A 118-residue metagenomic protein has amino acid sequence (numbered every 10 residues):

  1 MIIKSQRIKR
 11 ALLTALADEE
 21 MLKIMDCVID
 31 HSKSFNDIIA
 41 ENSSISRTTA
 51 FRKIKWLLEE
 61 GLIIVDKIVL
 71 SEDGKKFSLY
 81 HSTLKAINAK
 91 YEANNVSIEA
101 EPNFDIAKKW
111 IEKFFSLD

Functional and structural regions predicted by a protein language model:
M1-K9: Long, low-complexity, charged/polar intrinsically disordered regions in eukaryotic proteins
K9-E20, F35, D66-Y91: Short, cationic-aromatic polyanion-contact patches
A11-I45: N-terminal helix-turn-helix DNA-binding core of bacterial DNA-binding proteins
I39, A50-L57: Basic amphipathic alpha-helical segments that dock to polyanions
I45-T49, K75: A compact, surface-exposed functional segment
K85-D118: Amphipathic alpha-helical dimerization/coiled-coil segments that flank or bridge DNA-binding/regulatory modules
